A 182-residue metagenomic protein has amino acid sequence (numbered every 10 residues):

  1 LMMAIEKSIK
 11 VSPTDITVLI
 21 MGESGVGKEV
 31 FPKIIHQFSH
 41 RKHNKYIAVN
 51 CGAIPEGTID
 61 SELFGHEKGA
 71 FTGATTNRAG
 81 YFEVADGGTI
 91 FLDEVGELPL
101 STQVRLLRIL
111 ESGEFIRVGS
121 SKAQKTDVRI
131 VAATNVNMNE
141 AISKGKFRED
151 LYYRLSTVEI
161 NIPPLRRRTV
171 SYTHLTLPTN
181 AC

Functional and structural regions predicted by a protein language model:
L1-K125, I130-V136, A141, P164-L165: AAA+ ATPase active-site-proximal loops
K33, R154, V158: ABC-type ATPase nucleotide-binding domain
K144-G145: Charged helix-capping and loop-helix junction motifs
E159-T169: Conserved AAA+ ATPase "SRH/arginine-finger" region at the nucleotide-binding site
T173-T179: Conserved small/polar residues in nucleotide/adenosyl-binding loops
